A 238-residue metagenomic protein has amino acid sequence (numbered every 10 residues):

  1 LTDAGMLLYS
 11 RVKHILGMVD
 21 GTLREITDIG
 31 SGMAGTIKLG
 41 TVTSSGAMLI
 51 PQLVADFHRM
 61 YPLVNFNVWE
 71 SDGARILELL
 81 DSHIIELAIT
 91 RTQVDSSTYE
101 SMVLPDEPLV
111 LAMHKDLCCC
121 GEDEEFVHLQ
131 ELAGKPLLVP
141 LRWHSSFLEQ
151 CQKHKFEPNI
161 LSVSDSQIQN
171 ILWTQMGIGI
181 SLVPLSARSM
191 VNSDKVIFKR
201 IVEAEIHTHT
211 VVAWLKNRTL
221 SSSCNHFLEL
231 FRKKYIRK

Functional and structural regions predicted by a protein language model:
L1-A34: Alpha-helical "hinge/linker" immediately C-terminal to small N-terminal DNA-binding modules
T2-G5, L39, L79-D81, L132 (+2 more regions): Hydrophobic residues within well-ordered alpha-helices
A34-S97, S164: Central regulatory/effector-binding core of bacterial HTH transcription factors
L49, K115, I197-K238: A late-sequence structural motif
D72-I85, R91, W143-I197: Hydrophobic hinge/microswitch elements
S96-L109, M113-L137: Flexible hinge/capping segments at coil-to-helix
S96-V103, E107, I168-N217: Beta-alpha-beta core module
F126, G134-E157, L220-L228, R237: Secondary-structure junction motif
